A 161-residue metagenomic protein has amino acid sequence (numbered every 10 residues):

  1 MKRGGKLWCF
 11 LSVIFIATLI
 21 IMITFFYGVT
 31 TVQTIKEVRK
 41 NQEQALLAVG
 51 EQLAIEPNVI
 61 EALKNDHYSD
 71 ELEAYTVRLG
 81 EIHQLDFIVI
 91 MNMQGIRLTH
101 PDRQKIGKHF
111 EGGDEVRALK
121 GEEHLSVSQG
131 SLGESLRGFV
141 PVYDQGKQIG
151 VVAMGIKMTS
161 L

Functional and structural regions predicted by a protein language model:
K2-T30: Extreme N-terminal signal-anchor transmembrane helix of membrane signaling/transducer proteins, especially in bacteria
I16, V29-P57, H67, E71 (+2 more regions): Membrane-proximal extracytoplasmic alpha-helices
I55-K108: Extracytoplasmic/periplasmic helical hairpin of the input-sensing domain located between the first two N-terminal
I90, P141-V142: Hydrophobic beta-strand positions
H100-G133: Extracytoplasmic/periplasmic sensor domains and loops in membrane signaling proteins
L132, A153-L161: Helix-start (N-cap) segments at beta->loop->alpha junctions that couple sensory/regulatory domains to adjoining helices
L132-P141: A short beta-strand signature within small-molecule sensing/ligand-binding domains used in signal transduction
V142-V152: Short hydrophobic/glycine-rich mini-motifs in sensory/regulatory modules that couple input to downstream signaling
